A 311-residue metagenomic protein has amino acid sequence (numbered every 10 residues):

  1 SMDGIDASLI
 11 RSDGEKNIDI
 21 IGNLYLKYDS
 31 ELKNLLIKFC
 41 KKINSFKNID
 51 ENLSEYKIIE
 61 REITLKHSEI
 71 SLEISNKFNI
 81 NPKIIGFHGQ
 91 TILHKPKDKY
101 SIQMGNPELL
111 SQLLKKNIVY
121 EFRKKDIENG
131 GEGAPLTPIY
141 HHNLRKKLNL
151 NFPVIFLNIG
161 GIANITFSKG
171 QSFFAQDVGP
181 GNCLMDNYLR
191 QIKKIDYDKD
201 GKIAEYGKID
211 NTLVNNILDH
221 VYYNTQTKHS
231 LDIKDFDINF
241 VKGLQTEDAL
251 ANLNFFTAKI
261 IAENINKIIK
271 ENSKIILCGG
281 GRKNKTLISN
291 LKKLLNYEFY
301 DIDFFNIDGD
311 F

Functional and structural regions predicted by a protein language model:
I5-S12, I21-K41, L113, V119-K147 (+1 more regions): Glycine-rich phosphate-binding loop plus the immediately following alpha-helix
S45-I59, I195-G201, G243-Q245: Short glycine/proline- and acidic residue-enriched helix-loop micro-motifs that form flexible lids or anion-recognition
D50-P107: Short beta-strand-loop/turn "lid" adjacent to the catalytic site in phosphate-handling enzymes
I80-G89, K270-G281: Short glycine-rich phosphate-binding loop at a beta-alpha junction
K83-I139: Glycine-rich phosphate-binding loop and adjoining helix at the ATP-binding site of ATP-dependent phosphoryl-transfer
I195-K274, K285-Y297: A contiguous, well-structured pocket-lining segment that forms one wall/lid of small-molecule binding clefts in soluble
K292-F311: Conserved phosphate-binding/catalytic loops in two-lobed NTP-binding clefts
